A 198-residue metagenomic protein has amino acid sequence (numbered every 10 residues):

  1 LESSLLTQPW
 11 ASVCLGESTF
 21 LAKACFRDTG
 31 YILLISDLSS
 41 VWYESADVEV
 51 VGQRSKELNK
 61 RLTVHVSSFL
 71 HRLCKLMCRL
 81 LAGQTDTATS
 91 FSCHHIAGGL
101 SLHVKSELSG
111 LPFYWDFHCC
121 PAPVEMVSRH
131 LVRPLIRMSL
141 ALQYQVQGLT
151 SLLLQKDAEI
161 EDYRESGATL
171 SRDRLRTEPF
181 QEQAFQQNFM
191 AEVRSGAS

Functional and structural regions predicted by a protein language model:
L1-L131: Assembly/interface modules of non-enzymatic eukaryotic complex subunits
P121-S198: Intrinsically disordered, low-complexity acidic regions
